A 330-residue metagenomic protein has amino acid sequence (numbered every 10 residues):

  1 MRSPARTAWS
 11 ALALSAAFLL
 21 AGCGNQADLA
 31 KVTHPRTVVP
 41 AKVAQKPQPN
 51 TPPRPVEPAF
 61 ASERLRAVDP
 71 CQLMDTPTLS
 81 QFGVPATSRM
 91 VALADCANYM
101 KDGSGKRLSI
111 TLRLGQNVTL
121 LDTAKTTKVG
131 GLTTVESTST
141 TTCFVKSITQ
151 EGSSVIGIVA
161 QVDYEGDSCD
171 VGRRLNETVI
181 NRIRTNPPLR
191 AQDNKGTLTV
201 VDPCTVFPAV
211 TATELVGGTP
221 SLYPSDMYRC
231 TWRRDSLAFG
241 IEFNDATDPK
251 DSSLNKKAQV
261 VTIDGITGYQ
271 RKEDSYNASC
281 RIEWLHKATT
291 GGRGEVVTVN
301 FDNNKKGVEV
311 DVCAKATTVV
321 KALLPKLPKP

Functional and structural regions predicted by a protein language model:
M1-S15: N-terminal export and membrane-targeting signals
L19-G22: C-terminal motif of bacterial Sec signal peptides marking the signal peptidase cleavage site
G24-A27: Bacterial signal peptide processing site
L29-A30, P77, D102, T149 (+5 more regions): Secreted/processed peptides and extracellular or luminal domains of membrane proteins
A30-Q116, I183-P224, P325-P330: Extracytoplasmic low-complexity, Pro/Thr/Ser/Ala/Gly-rich segments that lie immediately after a secretion/anchoring
P77-T140, S225-D302: Short, solvent-exposed recognition patches
L132-L189, I263-P330: A short, solvent-exposed beta-edge/loop patch
